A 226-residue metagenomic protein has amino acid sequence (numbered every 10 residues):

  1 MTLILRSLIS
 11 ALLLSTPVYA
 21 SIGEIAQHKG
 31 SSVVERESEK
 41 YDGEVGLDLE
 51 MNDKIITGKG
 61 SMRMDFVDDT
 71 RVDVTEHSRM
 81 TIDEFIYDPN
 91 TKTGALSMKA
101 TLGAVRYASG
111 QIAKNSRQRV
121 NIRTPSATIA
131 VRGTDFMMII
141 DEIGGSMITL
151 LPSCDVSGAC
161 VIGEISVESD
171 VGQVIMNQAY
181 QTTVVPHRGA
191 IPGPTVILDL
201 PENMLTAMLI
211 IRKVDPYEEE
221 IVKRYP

Functional and structural regions predicted by a protein language model:
T2-L12, P17-Y19, Y41-E44, G58 (+3 more regions): C-terminal interaction modules
Y19-I56, S61-D65, D69-V72, I86-T93 (+2 more regions): N-terminal domain-start segments of secreted/luminal proteins
Q27, Q111, Q118, Q173 (+1 more regions): Residue-identity detector for glutamine
G30, R79, F136: Residue-level marker of positions within ordered structural domains that often coincide with functionally constrained
E37, G60, V67-D69, E76-H77 (+7 more regions): Surface loops and adjacent helix of pleckstrin homology
I55-M64, D73-I122, V156-G158, G163-I165: Short, small-residue-rich packing micro-motifs
